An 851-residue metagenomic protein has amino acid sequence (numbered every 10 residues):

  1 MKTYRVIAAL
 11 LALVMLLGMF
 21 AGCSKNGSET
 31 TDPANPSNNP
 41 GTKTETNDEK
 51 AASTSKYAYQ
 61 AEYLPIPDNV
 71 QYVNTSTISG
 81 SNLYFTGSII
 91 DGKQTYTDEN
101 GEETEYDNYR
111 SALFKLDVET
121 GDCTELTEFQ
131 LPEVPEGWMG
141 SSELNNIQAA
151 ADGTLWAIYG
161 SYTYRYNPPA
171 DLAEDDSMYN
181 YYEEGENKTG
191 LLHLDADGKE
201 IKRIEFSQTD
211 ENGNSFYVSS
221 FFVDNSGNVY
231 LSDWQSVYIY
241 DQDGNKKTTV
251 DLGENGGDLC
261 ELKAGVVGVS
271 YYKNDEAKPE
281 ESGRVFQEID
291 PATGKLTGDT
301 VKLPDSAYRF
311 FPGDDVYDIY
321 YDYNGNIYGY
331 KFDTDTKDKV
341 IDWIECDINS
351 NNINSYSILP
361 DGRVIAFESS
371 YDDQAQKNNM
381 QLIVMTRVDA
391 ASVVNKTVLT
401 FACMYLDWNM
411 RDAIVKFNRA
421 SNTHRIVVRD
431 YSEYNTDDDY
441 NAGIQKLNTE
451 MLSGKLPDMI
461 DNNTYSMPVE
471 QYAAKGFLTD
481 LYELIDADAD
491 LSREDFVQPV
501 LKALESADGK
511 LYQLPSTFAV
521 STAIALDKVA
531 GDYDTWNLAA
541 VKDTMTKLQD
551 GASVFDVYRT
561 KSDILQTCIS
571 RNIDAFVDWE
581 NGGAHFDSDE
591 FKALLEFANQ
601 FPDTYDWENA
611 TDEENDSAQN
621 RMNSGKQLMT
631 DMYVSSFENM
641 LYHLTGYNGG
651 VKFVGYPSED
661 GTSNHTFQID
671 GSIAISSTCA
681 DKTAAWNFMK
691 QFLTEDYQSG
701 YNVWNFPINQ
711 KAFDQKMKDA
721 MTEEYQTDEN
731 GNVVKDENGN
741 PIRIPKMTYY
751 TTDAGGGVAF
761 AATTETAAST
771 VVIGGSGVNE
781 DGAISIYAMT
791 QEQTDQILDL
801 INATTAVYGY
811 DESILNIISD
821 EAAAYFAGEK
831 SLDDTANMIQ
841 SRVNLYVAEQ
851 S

Functional and structural regions predicted by a protein language model:
G18-G22: C-terminal motif of bacterial Sec signal peptides marking the signal peptidase cleavage site
S24-F114, V118-G121, I147, G160-Y162 (+10 more regions): Conserved N-terminal structural module of periplasmic/extracytoplasmic solute-binding proteins
D122-G140, I201-S215, I344-C346, N435: Surface-exposed loop and turn segments in beta-propeller and other repeat-based domains that flank or scaffold
Y465-T522, W536-A540, V651-P657: Hinge/lid segment of periplasmic solute-binding proteins
Y482-D495, D574-E596, G655-T666, G828: Short, solvent-exposed loop/beta-turn-alpha elements that line the ligand-binding surface or hinge of extracytoplasmic
N581-D616, L641-Y642, G649-P657: Glycine-centered hinge/linker elements that transmit conformational signals in sensory and ligand-binding systems
L644-T727, V733-V734, G739-Y749, G756-V758 (+1 more regions): Extracytoplasmic/periplasmic substrate-recognition and gating elements
F667, V734, N738-V843: C-terminal capping/gating helix-and-loop segments adjacent to ligand/active sites or protein-protein/ligand interfaces
